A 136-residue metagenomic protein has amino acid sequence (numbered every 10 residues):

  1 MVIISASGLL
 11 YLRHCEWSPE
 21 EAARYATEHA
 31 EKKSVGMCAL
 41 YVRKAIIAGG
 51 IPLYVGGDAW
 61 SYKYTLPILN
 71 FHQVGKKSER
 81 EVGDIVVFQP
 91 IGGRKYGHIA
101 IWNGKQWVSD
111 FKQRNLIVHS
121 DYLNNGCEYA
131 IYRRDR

Functional and structural regions predicted by a protein language model:
M1-W17, I47-L53, I68, G75-I85 (+1 more regions): Cysteine-nucleophile amide-bond enzymes
I3-G57, K95: N-terminal capping segments
L10, R24, L40, L53 (+4 more regions): Intrinsically disordered, low-complexity N-terminal regions enriched in serine/proline/glycine with scattered basic
Y11-R13, W17, T27-A30, G75 (+1 more regions): Aromatic- and glycine-rich peptidoglycan recognition patches
Y54-H119: ...with weaker cross-activation on analogous glycine-rich loops/strands in unrelated enzymes
